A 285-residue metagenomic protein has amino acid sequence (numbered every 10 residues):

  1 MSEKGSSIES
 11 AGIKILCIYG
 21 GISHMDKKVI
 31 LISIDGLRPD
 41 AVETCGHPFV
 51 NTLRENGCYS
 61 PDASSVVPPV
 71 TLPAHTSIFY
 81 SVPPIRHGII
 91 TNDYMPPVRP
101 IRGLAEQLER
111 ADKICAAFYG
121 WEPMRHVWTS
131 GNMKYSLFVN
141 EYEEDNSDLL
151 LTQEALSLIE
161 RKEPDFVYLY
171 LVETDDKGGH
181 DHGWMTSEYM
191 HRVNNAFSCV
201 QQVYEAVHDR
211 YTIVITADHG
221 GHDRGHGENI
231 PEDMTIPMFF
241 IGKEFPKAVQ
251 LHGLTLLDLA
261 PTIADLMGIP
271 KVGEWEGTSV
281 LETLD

Functional and structural regions predicted by a protein language model:
S2, S6-S10, S23: Serine residues within intrinsically disordered or low-complexity segments
K14-D285: Feature captures the catalytic ectodomains and active-site-proximal regions of enzymes that hydrolyze or transfer
